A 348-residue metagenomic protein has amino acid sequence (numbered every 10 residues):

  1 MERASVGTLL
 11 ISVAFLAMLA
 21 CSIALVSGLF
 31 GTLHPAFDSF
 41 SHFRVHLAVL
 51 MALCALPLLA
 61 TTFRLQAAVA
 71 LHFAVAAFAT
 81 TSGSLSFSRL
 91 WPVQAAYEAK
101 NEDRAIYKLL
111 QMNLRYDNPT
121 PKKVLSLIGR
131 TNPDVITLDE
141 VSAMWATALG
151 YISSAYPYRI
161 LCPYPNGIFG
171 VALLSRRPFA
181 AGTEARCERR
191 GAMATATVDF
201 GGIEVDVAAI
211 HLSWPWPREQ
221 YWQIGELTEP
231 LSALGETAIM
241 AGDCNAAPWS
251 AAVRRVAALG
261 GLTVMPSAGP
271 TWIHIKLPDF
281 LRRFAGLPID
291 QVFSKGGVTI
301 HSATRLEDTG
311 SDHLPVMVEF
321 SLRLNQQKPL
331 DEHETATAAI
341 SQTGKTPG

Functional and structural regions predicted by a protein language model:
M1-G7: Short, Lys/Arg-rich, polar N-terminal cytosolic tail immediately upstream of the first transmembrane signal-anchor
L10-M18, Q66, A70-F73: Small-residue packing motifs within transmembrane alpha-helices
I11-L59: Membrane-embedded alpha-helical segments of integral membrane proteins
I11-S12, L19, K100, A146 (+1 more regions): Short, flexible segments with low predicted structural confidence
V45-L47, L65, L212: Hydrophobic alpha-helical segments, especially transmembrane helices and their immediate juxtamembrane helical caps
M51, P57-L85, G182, E188-D206: Glycine/proline-rich, flexible active-site/cofactor-binding loop segments that harbor closely spaced acidic
A60-T61, A68-R130: N-terminal signal-anchor transmembrane helix
L109, R115-R130, V135-G348: Soluble catalytic domains of enzymes that build or remodel membrane lipids, polysaccharides, and related
